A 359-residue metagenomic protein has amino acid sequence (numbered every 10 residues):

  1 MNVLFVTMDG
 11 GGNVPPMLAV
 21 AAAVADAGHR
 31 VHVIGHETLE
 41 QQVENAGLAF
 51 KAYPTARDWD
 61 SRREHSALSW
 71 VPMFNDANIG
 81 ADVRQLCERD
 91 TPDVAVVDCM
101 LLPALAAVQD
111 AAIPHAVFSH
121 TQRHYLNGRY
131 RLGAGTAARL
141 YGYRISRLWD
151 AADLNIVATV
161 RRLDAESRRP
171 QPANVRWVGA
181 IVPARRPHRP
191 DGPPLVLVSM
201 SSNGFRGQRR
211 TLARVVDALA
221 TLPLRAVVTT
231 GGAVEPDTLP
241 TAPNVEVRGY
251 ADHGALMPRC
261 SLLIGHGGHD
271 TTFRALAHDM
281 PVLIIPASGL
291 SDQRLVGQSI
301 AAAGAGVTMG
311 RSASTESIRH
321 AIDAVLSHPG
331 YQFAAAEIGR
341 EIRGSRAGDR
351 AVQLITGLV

Functional and structural regions predicted by a protein language model:
M1-H32, T38, Q42-A49, Q85-R89 (+6 more regions): Nucleotide-activated sugar donor-binding and catalytic core shared by glycosyltransferases and related lipid-linked
H29-R225, G232, L239-P240: Nucleotide-sugar-dependent glycosyltransferase catalytic domains
R185, E235, T308-R311: Short, solvent-exposed coil/turn linker segments
R225-V227, P281: A fold-wide structural signal in alpha/beta-hydrolase
